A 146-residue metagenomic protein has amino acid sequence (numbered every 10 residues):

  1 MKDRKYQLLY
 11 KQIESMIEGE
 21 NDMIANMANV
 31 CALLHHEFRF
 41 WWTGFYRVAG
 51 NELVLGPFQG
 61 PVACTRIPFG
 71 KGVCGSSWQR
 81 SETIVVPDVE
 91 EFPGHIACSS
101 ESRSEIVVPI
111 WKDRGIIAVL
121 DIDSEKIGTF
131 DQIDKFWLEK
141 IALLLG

Functional and structural regions predicted by a protein language model:
M1-P57, K140-I141, L145: Intrinsically disordered, low-complexity terminal regulatory regions
E37, C98-S102: Short loop/turn motifs at secondary-structure junctions and domain boundaries
W42, V107, V119: Short hydrophobic/aromatic beta-strand element in the GNAT-like acyltransferase core that lines or flanks the acyl-donor
V48, E52-C98: Regulatory sensory and allosteric helical modules in signal-transduction proteins and certain transcription factors
S104-W111: A short, aliphatic-rich beta-strand micro-motif
W111-S124: Sensory-domain boundary capping and coupling elements
D123-I141, G146: Regulatory loop-to-helix N-cap segments in sensory/regulatory domains that couple ligand/signal detection
